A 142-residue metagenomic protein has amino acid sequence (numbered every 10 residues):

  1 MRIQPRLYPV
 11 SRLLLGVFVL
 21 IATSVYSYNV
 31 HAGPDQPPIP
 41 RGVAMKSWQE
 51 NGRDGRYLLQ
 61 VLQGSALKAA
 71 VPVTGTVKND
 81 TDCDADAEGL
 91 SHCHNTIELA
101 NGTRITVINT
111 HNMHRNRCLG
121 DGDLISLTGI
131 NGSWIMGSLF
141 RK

Functional and structural regions predicted by a protein language model:
R2, Y28-L58: N-terminal intrinsically disordered, low-complexity, charge/repeat-rich segments that act as generic
I3-V17: Bacterial N-terminal signal peptides that target proteins for export
P40-A44, G55-S91: Structural detector for short beta-strands of small beta-barrel domains
T81-C83, I105-R115: N-terminal post-signal-peptidase region of extra-cytosolic proteins
D86-I105: OB-fold (S1/OB) nucleic-acid-binding surfaces
N112-T128: Short nucleic-acid-contacting surface segments enriched for D/E, G, S/T with interspersed K/R
N131-K142: OB-fold/S1-family single-stranded nucleic acid-binding modules
